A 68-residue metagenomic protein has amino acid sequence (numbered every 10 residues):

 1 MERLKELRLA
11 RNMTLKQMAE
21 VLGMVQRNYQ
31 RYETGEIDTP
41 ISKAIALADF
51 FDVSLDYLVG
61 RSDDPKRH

Functional and structural regions predicted by a protein language model:
E2-V21, A46: Short basic helix-loop element that most often maps to the first helix and adjoining turn of HTH DNA-binding modules
L4, M18-A19, Y29-Y32, L58: Conserved hydrophobic/aromatic packing and binding residues within compact polymer-binding modules
A10, V59-H68: Short, charged recognition helix plus adjacent turn of helix-turn-helix-like nucleic-acid-binding domains
G23, S42-Y57: DNA major-groove recognition helix of helix-turn-helix/homeodomain DNA-binding modules
G23-D38: Recognition helix of helix-turn-helix/homeodomain-like DNA-binding domains that insert into the DNA major groove
E33, F51, S62: DNA major-groove recognition helix of helix-turn-helix
E36-A46, P65-R67: Short, basic-rich loop-to-helix N-cap that marks the start of a DNA-contacting helix
